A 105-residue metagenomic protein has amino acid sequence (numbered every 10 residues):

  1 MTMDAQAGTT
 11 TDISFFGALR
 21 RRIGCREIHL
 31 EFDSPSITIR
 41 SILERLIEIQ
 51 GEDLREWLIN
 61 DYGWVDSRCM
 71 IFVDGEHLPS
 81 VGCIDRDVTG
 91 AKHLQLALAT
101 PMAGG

Functional and structural regions predicted by a protein language model:
M1-G104: Ubiquitin-like/PB1-type beta-grasp interaction modules and other compact soluble beta-rich domains
